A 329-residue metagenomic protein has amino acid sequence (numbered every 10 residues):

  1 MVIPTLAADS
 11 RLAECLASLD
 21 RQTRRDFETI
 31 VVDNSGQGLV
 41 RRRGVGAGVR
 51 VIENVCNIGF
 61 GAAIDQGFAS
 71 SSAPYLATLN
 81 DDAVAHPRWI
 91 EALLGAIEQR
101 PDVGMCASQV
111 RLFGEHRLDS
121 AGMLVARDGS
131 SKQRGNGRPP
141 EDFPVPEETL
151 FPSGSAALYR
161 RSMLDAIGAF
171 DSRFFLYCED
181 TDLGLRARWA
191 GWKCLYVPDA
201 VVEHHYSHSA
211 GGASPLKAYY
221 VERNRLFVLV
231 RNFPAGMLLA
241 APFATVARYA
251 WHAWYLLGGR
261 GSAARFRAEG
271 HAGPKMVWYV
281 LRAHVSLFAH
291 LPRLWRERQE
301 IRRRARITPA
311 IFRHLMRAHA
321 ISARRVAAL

Functional and structural regions predicted by a protein language model:
A17-D26: Short, acidic, metal-binding catalytic loop of nucleotide-sugar glycosyltransferases
S18, D33-R41, C56, H86: A conserved acidic beta->alpha catalytic loop
N54-S71, D81: Glycine-rich, basic loop-to-helix element that forms the pyrophosphate-binding segment of sugar-nucleotide handling
L76: Short aromatic/hydrophobic "clamp" motif used to bind/position activated sugar donors
V84-V125: Conserved donor NDP-sugar-binding/catalytic core segment of glycosyltransferases
R117-D119, R127, R138-S162, T181 (+1 more regions): A recurrent flexible, glycine/aromatic-enriched loop bordering the glycosyltransferase active site that acts as
L150-V201: A short, conserved alpha-helix in the catalytic core of glycosyltransferases
A190-W295, P309-M316: Active-site-adjacent helix/loop segment of glycosyltransferases that harbors family-specific signature motifs
